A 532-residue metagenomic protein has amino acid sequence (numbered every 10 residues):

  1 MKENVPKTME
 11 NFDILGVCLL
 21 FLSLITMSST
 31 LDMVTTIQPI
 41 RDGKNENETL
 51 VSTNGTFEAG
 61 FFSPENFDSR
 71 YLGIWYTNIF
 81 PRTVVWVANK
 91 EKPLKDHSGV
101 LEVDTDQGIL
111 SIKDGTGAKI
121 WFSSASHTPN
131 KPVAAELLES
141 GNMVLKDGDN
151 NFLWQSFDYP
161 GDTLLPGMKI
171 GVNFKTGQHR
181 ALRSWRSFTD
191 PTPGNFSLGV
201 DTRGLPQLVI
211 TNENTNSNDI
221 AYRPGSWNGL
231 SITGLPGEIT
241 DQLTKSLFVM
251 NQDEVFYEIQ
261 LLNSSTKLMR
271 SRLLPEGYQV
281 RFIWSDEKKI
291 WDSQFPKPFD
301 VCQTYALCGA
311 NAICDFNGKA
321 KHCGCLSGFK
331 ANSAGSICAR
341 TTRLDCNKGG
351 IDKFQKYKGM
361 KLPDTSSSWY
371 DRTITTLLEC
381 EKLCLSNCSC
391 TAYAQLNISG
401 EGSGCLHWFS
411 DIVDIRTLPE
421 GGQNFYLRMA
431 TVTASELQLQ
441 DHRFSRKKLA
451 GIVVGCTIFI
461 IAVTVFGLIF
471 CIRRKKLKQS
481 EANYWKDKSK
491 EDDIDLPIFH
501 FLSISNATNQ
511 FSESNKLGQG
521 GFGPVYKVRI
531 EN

Functional and structural regions predicted by a protein language model:
K2-R474: Beta-rich ligand-binding surfaces for carbohydrates and other polyanions
Q107, L377, I498-F501, F522: Generic preference for well-ordered alpha-helical elements
F316, I498, Q519: Conserved strand-loop elements at the edges of beta-sheets that form or border functional pockets
I458, Y526-K527: Tandem alpha-helical RNA-recognition repeat domains
E481-D492: Short, contiguous pre-domain boundary segments
D493-S514: A short, low-complexity linker immediately N-terminal to eukaryotic Hanks-type protein kinase catalytic domains
S514-V525: Protein kinase glycine-rich loop
R529-N532: Conserved N-lobe loop of protein kinases adjacent to the ATP-binding glycine-rich P-loop
